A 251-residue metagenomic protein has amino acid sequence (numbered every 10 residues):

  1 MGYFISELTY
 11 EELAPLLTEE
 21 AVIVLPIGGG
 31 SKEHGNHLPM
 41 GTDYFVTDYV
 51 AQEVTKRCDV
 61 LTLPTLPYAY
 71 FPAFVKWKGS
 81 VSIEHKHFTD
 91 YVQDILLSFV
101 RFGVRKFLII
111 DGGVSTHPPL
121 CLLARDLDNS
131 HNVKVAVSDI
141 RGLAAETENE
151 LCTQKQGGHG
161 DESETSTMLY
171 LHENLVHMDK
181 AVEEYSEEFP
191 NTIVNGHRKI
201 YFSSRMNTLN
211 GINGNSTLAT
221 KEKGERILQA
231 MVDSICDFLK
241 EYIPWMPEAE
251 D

Functional and structural regions predicted by a protein language model:
M1-L108, V114-D251: Extended, histidine- and acidic-residue-enriched regions that form the cofactor-binding/catalytic faces
